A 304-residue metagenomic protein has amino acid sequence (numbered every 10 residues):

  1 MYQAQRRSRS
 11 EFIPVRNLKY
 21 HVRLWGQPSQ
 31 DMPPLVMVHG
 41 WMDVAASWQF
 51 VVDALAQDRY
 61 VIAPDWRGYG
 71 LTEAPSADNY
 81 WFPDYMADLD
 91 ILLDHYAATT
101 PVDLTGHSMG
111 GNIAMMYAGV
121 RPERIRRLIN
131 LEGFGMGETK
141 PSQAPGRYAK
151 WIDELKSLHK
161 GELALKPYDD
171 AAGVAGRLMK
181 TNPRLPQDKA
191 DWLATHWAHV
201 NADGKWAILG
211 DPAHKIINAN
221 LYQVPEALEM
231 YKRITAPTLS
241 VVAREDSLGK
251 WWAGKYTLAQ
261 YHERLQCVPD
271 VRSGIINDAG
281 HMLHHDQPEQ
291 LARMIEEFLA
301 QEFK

Functional and structural regions predicted by a protein language model:
M1-L35, A56-Y60, A97-T100, G135 (+4 more regions): Alpha/beta-hydrolase fold catalytic core
H21-A74: Conserved HGGG/HGGXW glycine-rich cap/lid loop of the alpha/beta-hydrolase fold
M86-V102: Conserved acidic catalytic loop of the alpha/beta-hydrolase fold
T100-A144: Conserved hydrolase catalytic core segment
L131-K166: A catalytic-pocket lid/entrance helix-loop region that shapes and gates access to the active site across common
E162-L221: Conserved alpha/beta-hydrolase catalytic His-Asp/Glu region
R233-A279: Conserved loop-alpha-helix segment in the C-terminal half of the alpha/beta-hydrolase fold that carries the catalytic
I276-P288: Catalytic histidine-centered segment of alpha/beta-hydrolase-like enzymes
